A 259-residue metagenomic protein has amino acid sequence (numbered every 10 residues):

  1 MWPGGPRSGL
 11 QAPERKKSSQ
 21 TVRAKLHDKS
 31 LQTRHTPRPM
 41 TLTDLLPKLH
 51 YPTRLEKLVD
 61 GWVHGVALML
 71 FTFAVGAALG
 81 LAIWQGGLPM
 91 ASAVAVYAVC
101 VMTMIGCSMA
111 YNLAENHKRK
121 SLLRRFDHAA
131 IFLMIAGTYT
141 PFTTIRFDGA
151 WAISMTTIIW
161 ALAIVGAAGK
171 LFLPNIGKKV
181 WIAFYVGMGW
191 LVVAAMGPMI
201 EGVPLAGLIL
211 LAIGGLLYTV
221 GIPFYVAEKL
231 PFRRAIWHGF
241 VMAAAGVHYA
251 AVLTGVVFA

Functional and structural regions predicted by a protein language model:
S8, S18-S19, S30: Serine residues within intrinsically disordered or low-complexity segments
K16-T21, K25: Polybasic, lysine-rich low-complexity intrinsically disordered segments
L26, S30, R34-A259: Multi-pass alpha-helical transmembrane bundles in non-GPCR membrane proteins that perform intramembrane catalysis
